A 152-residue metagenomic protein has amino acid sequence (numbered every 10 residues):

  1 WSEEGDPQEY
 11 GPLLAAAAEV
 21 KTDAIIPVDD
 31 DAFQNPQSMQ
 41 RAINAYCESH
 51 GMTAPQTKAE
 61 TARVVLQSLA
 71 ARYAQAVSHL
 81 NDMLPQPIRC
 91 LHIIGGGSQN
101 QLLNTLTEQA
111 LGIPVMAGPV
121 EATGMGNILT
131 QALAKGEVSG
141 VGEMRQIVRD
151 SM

Functional and structural regions predicted by a protein language model:
W1-C90, Q99-T123, L129-M152: Active-site core segments that coordinate phosphate-bearing ligands/cofactors across diverse enzyme families
G96: Glycine-rich Rossmann-fold phosphate-binding loop(s) that bind the pyrophosphate of adenine dinucleotide cofactors
